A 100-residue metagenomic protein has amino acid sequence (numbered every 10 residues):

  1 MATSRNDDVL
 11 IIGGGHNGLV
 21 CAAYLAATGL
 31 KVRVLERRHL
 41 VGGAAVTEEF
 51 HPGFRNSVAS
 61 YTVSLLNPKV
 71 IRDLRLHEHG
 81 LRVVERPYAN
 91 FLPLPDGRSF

Functional and structural regions predicted by a protein language model:
T3-F100: N-terminal glycine-rich phosphate/pyrophosphate-binding loop and immediately adjacent elements
